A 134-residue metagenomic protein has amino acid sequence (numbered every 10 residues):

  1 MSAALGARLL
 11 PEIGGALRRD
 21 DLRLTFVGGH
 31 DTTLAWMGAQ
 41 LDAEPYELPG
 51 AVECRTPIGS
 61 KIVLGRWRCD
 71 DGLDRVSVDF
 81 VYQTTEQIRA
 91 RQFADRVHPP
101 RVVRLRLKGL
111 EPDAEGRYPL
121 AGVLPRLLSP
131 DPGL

Functional and structural regions predicted by a protein language model:
M1-L134: Non-catalytic terminal regions with compositionally biased, polar/charged low complexity
